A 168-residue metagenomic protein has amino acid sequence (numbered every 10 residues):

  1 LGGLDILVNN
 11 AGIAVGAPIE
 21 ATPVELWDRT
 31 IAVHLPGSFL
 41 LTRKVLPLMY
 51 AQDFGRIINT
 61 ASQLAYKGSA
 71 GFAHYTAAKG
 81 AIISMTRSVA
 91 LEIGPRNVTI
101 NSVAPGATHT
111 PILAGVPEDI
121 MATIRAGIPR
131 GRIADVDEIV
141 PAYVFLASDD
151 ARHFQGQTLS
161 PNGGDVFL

Functional and structural regions predicted by a protein language model:
P18-I19, L26-I31, L113, I124: Substrate-binding pocket helix/loop in short-chain dehydrogenase/reductase
E20, K67-A73, P95-R96, G131 (+1 more regions): Active-site loop immediately N-terminal to the catalytic Tyr-X3-Lys motif of short-chain dehydrogenase/reductase
T42, A78, T86: Active-site helix of classical SDR
P47, L91-E92, R152: Alpha-helical segment proximal to the catalytic Tyr-Lys
S62: Residue(s) in the substrate-gating loop at a strand-loop-helix junction that position the organic substrate next
K67, Q155-L168: Short C-terminal tail/terminal secondary-structure segment of NAD(P)H-dependent dehydrogenase/reductase domains
P95, S102, R125-F154, P161-G163: C-terminal helical subdomain
